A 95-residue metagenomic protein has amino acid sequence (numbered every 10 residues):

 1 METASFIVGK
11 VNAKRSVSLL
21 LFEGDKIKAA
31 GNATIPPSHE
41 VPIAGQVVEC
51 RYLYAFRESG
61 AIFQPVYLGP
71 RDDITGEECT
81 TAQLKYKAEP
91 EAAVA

Functional and structural regions predicted by a protein language model:
M1-A61, P65-D73: Nucleic-acid 5′ end/cap handling module spanning
F63, C79-L84: Extended low-complexity, polyampholyte segments enriched in Ser/Thr/Pro and acidic residues
A82-A95: Acidic, low-complexity intrinsically disordered tails
